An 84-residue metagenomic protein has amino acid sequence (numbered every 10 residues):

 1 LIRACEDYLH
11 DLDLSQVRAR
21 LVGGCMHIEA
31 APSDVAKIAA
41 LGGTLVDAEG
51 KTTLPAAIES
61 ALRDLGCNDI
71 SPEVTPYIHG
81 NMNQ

Functional and structural regions predicted by a protein language model:
L1-Q84: ATP/NTP-dependent adenylation/nucleotidyl-transfer catalytic domains that generate, transfer, or process NMP-activated
